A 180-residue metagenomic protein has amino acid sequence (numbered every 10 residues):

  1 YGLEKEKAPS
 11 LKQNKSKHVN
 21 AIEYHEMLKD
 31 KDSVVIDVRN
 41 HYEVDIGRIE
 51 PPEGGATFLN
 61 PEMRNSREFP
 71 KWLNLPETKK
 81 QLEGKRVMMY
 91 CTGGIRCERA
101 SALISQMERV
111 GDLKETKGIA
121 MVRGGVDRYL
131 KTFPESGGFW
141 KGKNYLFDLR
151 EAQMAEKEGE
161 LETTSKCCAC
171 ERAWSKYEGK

Functional and structural regions predicted by a protein language model:
Y1-K17, H25-S33, N40-M88, I95-K180: Rhodanese-like catalytic fold shared by cysteine-dependent sulfurtransferases and DSP/PTP-type phosphatases
